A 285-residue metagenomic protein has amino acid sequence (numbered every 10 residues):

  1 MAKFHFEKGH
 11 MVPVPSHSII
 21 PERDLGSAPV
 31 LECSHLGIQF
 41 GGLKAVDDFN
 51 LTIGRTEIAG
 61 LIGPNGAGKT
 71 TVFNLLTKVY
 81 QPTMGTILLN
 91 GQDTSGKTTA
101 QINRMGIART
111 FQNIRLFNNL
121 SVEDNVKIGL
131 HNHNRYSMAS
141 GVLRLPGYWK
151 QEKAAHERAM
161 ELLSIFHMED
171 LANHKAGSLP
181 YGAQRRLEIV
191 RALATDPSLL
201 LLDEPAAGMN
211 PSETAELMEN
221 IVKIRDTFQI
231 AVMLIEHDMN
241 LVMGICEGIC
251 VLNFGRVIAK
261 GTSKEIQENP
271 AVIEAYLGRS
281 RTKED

Functional and structural regions predicted by a protein language model:
A2-D285: Glycine-rich phosphate-binding loops of nucleotide-dependent enzymes
